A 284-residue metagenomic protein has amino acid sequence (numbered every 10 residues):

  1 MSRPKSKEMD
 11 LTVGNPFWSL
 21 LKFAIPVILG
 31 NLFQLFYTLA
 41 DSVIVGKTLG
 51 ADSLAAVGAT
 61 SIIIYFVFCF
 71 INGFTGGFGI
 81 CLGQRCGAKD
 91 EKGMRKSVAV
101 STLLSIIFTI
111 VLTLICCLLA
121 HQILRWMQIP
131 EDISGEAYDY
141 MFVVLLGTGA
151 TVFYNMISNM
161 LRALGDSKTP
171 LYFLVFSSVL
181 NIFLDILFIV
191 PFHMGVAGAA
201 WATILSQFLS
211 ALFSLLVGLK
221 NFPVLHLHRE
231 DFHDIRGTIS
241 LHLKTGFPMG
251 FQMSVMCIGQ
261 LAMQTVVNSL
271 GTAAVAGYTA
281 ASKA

Functional and structural regions predicted by a protein language model:
M1-A24, L82-G149, P191-F247: Short alpha-helical transmembrane segments in multi-pass integral membrane proteins
F23, V27-N31, Y65, S105 (+7 more regions): Residue-level signature of transmembrane alpha-helical cores of multipass secondary-active transporters and flippases
V27, N31, V43, I80 (+10 more regions): Transmembrane alpha-helix boundary and packing residues in multipass membrane permease domains and related
L32-F36, F66-F70, F74, I110 (+6 more regions): Hydrophobic/aromatic residues within the transmembrane alpha-helices of Major Facilitator Superfamily
F36-A55, L124-E131, L187-M194, S254-A284: Helix-terminus/linker motif at the lipid-water interface of multi-pass membrane proteins
L54-L114, T151-P170, Q264-T265, G277-A284: Small-residue-rich hydrophobic transmembrane alpha-helices
S61-I64, F108, F176-L180, A202-S210 (+1 more regions): Transmembrane alpha-helical core residues of multi-pass small-molecule transporters, especially secondary transporters
S105, M160-L184, A197, W201-I204: Alpha-helical transmembrane segments of multi-pass membrane transporters/permeases
